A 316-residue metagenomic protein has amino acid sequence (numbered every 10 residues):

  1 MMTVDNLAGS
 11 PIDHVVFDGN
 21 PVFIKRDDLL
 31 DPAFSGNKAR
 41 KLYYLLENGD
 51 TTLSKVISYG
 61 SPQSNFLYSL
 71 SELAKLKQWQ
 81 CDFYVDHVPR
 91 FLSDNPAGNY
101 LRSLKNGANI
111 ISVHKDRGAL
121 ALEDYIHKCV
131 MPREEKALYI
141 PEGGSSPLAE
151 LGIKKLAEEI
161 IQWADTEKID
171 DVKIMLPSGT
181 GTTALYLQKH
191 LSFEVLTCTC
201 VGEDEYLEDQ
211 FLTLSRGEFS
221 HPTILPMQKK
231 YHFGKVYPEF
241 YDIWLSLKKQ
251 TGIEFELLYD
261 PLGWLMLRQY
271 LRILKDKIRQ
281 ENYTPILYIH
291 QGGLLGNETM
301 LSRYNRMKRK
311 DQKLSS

Functional and structural regions predicted by a protein language model:
M1-S316: PLP-dependent amino-acid enzyme catalytic core
